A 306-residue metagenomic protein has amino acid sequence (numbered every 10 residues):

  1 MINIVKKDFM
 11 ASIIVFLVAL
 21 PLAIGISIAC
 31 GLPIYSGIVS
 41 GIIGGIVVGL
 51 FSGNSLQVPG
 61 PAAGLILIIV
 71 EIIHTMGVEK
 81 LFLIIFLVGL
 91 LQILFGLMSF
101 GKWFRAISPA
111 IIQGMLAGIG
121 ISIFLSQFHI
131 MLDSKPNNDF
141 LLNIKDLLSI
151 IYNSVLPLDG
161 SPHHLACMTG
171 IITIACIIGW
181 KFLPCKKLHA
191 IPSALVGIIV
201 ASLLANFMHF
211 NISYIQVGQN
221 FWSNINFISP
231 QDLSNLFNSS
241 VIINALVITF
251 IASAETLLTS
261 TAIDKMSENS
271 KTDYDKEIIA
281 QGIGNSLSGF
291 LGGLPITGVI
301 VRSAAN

Functional and structural regions predicted by a protein language model:
M1-N306: Transmembrane helical cores of multi-pass ion-transport proteins
